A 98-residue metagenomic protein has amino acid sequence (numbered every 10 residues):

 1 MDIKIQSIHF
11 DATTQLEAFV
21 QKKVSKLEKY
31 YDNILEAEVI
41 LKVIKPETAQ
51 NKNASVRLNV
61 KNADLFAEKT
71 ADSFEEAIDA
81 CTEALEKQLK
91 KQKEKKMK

Functional and structural regions predicted by a protein language model:
M1-K98: N-terminal, polar/charged subdomain of small-to-medium soluble alpha/beta proteins
